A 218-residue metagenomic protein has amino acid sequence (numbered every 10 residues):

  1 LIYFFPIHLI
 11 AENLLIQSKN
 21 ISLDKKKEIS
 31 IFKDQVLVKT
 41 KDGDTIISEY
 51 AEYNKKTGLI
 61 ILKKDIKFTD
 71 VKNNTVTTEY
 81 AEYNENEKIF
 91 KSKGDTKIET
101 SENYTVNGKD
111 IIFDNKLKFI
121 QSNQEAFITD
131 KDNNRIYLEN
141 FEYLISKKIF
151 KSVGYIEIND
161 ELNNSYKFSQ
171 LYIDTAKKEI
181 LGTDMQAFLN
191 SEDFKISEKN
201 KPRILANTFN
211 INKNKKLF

Functional and structural regions predicted by a protein language model:
L1-A11: Gram-negative bacterial Sec-dependent N-terminal signal peptides
A11-F218: Structural signature for solvent-exposed beta-strand/loop edge elements and short helix-capping sites, enriched
